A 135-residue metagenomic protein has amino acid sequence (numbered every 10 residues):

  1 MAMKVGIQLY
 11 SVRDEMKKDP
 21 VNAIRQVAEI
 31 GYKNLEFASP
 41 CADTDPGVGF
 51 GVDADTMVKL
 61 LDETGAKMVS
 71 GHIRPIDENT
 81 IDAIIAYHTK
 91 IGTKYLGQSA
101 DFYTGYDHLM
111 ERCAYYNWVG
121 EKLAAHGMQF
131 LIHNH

Functional and structural regions predicted by a protein language model:
M1-K18, A38-C41, S70-P75: Boundary/entry segment of secreted carbohydrate-active catalytic domains
A2, Q26-Y32: A short, Lys/Arg-enriched amphipathic alpha-helix followed by its capping loop at the start of a domain
K17-D19, P46-F50, D107-M110: Short, solvent-exposed loop/turn segments at secondary-structure boundaries
K18-Q26: N-terminal targeting signals for Sec/Tat export/insertion, comprising classic cleavable signal peptides
I24-R25, N34, C41, L60-H135: Active-site acidic/histidine proton-transfer and metal-coordination neighborhood in alpha/beta enzyme cores
L35-K59: Glycine-rich, proline-tolerant flexible connector loops at the mouths of alpha/beta enzymes
